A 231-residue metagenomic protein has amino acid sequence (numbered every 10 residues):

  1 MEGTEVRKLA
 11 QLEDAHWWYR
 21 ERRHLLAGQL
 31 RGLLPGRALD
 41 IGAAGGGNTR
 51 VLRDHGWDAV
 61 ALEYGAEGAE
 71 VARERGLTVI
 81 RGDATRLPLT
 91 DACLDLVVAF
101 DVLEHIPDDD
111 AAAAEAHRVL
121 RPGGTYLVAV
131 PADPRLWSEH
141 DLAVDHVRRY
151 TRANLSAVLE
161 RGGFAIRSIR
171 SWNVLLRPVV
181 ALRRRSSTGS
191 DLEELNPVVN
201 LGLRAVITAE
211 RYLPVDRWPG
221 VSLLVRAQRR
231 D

Functional and structural regions predicted by a protein language model:
M1-A92, L96-F100, A113, L192-E193 (+2 more regions): Conserved N-terminal segment of class I S-adenosyl-L-methionine
A10-Q11, Y126-R148, R152-E160, R183: Short, glycine-/aromatic-enriched active-site segment of Class I SAM-dependent methyltransferases
A66, I106-D110, V130: A structural helix-start
F100-L103, A129: Residues lining the SAM
D110-T125: A short glycine-rich, Lys/Arg-flanked "PGG" loop and its adjoining helix->strand segment in the class I
F164-V174: Conserved S-adenosyl-L-methionine
N173-D231: A C-terminal cap/extension of S-adenosyl-L-methionine-dependent methyltransferases that defines the acceptor-substrate
